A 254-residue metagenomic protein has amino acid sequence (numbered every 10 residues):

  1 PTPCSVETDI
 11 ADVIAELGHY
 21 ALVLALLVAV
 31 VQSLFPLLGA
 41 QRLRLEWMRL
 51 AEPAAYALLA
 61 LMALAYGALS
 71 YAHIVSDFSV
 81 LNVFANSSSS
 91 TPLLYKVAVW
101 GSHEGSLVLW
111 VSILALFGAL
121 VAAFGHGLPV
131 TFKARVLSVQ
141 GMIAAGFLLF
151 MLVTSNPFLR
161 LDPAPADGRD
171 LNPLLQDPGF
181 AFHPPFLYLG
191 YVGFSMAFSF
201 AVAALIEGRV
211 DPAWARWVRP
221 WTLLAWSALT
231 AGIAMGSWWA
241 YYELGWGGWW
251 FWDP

Functional and structural regions predicted by a protein language model:
E7-P254: Polytopic transmembrane helical bundles with strong interfacial aromatic enrichment
